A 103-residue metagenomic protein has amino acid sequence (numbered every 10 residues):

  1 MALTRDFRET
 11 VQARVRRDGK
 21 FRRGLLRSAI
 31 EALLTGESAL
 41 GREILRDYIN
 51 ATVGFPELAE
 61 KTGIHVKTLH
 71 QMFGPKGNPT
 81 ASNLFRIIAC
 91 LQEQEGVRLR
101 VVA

Functional and structural regions predicted by a protein language model:
M1-I44: N-terminal flexible/basic segments that precede or flank functional cores
E9, V97-A103: Short, charged recognition helix plus adjacent turn of helix-turn-helix-like nucleic-acid-binding domains
N50-H70: Short alpha-helical DNA-recognition segment
G74-P75, Q92: Residue-level detection of the helix-turn-helix DNA-binding "recognition helix"
A81-R98: DNA major-groove recognition helix of helix-turn-helix/homeodomain DNA-binding modules
